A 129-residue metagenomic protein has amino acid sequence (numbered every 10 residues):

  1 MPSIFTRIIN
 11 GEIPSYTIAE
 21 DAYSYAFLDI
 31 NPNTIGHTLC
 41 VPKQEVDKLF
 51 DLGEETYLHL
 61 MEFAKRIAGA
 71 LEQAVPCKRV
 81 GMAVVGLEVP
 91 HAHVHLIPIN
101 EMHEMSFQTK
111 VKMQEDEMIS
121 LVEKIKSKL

Functional and structural regions predicted by a protein language model:
M1-L129: HIT superfamily nucleotide-processing domains
